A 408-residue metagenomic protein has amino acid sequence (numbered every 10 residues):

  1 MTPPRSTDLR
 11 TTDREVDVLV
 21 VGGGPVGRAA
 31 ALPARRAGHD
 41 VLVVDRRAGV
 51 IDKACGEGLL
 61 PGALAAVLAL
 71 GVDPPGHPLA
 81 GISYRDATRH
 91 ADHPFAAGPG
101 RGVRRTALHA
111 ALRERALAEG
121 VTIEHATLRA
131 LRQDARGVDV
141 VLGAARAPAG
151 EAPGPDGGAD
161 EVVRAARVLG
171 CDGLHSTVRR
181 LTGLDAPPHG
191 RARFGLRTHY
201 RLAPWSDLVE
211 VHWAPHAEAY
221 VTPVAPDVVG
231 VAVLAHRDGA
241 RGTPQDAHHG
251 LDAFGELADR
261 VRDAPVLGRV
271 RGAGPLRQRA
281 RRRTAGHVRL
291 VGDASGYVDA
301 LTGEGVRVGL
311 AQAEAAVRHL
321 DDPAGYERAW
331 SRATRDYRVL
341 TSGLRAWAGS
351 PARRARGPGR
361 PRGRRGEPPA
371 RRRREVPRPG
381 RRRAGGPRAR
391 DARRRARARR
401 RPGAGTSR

Functional and structural regions predicted by a protein language model:
T12-V26: Beta1/beta-strand and adjacent pyrophosphate-binding region of the FAD-binding site in flavoprotein oxidoreductases
L19-G23, L32-C55: Glycine-rich FAD pyrophosphate-binding loop
V26, G49, H175: Conserved Rossmann-like nucleotide-cofactor binding loop
A48-L70: Conserved N-terminal glycine-rich FAD pyrophosphate-binding loop of Rossmann-like flavoproteins
L64-R113: A conserved beta-strand/loop capping segment in the N-terminal third of enzymes that catalyze redox or closely related
L117-D263: Predominantly flavin-linked oxidoreductase catalytic cores and closely associated redox partners
A130, G239-V317, G325-Y326: FAD/FMN-dependent oxidoreductases across multiple families
V317-R408: C-terminal helical "tail/cap" subdomain of flavin- and related membrane-associated enzymes
